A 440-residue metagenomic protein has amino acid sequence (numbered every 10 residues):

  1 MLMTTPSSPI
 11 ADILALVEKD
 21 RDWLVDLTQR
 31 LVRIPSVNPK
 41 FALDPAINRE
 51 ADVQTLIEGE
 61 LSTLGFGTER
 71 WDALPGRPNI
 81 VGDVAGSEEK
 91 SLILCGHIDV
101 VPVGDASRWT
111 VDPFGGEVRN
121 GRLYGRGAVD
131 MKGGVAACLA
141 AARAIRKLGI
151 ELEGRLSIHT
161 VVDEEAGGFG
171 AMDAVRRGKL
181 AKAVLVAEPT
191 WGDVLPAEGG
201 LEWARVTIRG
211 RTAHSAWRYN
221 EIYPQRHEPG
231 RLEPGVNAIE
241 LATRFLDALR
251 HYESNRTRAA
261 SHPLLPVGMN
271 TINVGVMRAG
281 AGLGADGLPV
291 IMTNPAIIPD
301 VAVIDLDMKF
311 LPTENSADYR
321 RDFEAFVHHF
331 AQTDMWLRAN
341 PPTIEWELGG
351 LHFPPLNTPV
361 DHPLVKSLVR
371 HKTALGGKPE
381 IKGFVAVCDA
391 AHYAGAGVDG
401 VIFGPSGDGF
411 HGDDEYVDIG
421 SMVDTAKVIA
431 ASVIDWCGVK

Functional and structural regions predicted by a protein language model:
L2-G104, V301-D307, Y319-R320: N-terminal helical capping/dimerization or prosegment-like subdomains of hydrolases acting on amide or phosphate bonds
L2-I10, K19, L74, R211-K440: Metal-dependent amide/peptide-bond hydrolase catalytic core, centered on the "pita-bread" metallohydrolase fold
Q29, V81, S157-H159, W203-T207 (+2 more regions): Beta-strand secondary-structure signal
T63, E89-T160, D424: Active-site metal-coordination/substrate-binding segment of hydrolases, especially metallo-dependent peptidases
L74-P78, G167, T190-G192, A386-D389: Short acidic loop-to-helix transition motifs that present clustered carboxylates
A85, R119, T207-R211, K309-L311: Solvent-exposed residues in well-ordered beta-strands and their adjoining turns, especially edge/terminal strands
R108, I150, P196-L201, P295-P299 (+1 more regions): Short glycine/proline-enriched loop/turn "hinge" motifs that connect secondary-structure elements and lie
G133-E253, D414-D424: Fold-level recognition of mixed alpha/beta catalytic cores in primary-metabolism enzymes, strongest
